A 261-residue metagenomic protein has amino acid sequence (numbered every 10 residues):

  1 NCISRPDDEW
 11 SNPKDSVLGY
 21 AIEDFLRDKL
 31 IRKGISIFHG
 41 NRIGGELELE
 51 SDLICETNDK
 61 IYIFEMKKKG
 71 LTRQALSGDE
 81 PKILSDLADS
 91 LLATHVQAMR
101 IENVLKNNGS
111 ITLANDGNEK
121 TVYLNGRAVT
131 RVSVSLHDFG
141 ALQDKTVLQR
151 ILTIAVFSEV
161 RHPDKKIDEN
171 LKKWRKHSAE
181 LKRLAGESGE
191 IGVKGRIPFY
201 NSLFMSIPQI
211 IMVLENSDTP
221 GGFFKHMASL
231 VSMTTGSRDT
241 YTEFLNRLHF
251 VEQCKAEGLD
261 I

Functional and structural regions predicted by a protein language model:
N1-S51, C55-I261: Intrinsically disordered, low-complexity Ser/Thr/Pro/Gly-rich regulatory segments
